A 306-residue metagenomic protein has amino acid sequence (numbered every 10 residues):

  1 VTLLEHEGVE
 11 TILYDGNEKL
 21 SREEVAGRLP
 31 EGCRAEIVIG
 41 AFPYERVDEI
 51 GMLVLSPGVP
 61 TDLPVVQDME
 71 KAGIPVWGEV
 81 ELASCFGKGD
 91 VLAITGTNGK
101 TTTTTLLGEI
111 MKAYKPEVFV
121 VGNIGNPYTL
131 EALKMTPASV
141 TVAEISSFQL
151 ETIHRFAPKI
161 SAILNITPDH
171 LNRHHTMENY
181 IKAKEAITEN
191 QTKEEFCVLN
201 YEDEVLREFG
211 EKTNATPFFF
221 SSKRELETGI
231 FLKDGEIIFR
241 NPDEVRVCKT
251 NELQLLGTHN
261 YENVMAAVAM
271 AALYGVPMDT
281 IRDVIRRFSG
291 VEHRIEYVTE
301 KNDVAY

Functional and structural regions predicted by a protein language model:
V1-G78, L82, L256, D283: N-terminal leader/targeting and accessory segments in enzymes
L3, Y44-D48, P57-Y201, V205-T216 (+1 more regions): Phosphate-binding loop of NTP-binding sites
G8, K115, G275: Short glycine-rich hinge loops at helix-strand junctions in the catalytic core of two-component histidine kinases
E10, A35-E36, P75, E117 (+2 more regions): Conserved beta-strand segments of alpha/beta enzyme cores
E10-D15, V120, V142, F219: Short beta-strand "acidic-cap" motif of Rossmann-like dinucleotide-binding folds
G27-G32, D68-E70, G210-K212, V298-V304: Short, conserved catalytic or adaptor-binding loops enriched in Gly and charged residues
A41, V80, G122, F220-K223 (+1 more regions): Residues at the C-termini of beta-strands that transition into short coil/loop
H175-E178, A215-Y306: Adenine nucleotide phosphate-binding catalytic loops in nucleotide-utilizing enzymes
